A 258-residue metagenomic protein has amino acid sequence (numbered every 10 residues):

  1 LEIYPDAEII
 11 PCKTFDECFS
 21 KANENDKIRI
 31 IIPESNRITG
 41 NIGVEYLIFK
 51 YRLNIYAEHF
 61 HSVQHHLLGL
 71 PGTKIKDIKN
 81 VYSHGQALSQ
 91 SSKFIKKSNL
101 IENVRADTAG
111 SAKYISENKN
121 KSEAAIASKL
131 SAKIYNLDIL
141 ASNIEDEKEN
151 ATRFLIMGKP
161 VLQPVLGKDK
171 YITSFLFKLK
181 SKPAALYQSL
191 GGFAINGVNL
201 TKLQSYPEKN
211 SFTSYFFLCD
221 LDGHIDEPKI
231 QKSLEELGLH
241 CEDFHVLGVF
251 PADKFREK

Functional and structural regions predicted by a protein language model:
L1-K258: Domain-level signature for soluble enzymes in the chorismate/prephenate branch of the shikimate pathway
